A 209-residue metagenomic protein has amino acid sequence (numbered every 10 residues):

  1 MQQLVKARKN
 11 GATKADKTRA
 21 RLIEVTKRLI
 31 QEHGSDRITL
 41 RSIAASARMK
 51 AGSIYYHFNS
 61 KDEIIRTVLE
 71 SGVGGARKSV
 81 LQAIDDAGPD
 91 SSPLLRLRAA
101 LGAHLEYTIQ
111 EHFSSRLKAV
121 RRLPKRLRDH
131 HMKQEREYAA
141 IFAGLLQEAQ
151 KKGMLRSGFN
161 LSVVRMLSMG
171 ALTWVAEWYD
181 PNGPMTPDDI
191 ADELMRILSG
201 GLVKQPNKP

Functional and structural regions predicted by a protein language model:
M1-K17, P206-P209: N-terminal intrinsically disordered/low-complexity leader segments
K17, R21, V25, L29-E63 (+1 more regions): Helix-turn-helix
T67, L81-Q110, R165-S168, A191: Hydrophobic alpha-helical connector segments
E70-R77: Short, basic, alpha-helical segments at the C-terminal edge of helix-turn-helix-like DNA-binding modules
D86-D90, L123-P124, R136-V164, Y179 (+1 more regions): Hydrophobic alpha-helical bundle segments that form small-molecule/ligand-binding pockets
S91-A99, H130-Q134, K151-L167, M185-D192: All-alpha amphipathic helical-bundle segments outside canonical DNA-binding/catalytic cores that form hydrophobic
L105-A143: Short secondary-structure transition hinges
E106-Q110, A139, G144, E148 (+2 more regions): Amphipathic C-terminal alpha-helical segment
